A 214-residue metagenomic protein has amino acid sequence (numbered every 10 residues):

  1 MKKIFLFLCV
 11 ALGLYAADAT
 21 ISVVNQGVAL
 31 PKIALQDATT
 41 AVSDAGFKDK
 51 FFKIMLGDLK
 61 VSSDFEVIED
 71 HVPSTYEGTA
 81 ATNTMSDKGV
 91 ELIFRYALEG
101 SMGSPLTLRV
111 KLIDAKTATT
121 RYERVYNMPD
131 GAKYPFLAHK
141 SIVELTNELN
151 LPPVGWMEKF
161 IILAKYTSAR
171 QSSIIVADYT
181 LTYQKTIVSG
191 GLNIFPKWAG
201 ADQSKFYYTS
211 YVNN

Functional and structural regions predicted by a protein language model:
K3-G13: Sec-dependent N-terminal signal peptides
A19, A80-I142: Amphipathic beta-strand/beta-sheet edge segments enriched in Tyr/Trp
N25-N83: Short beta-strand->alpha-helix linker/helix-N-cap micro-motif that forms a surface specificity/interaction loop
R95, I161-K165, S204-T209: Residue position within the beta-strands of beta-propeller blades
M102-L108, S168-V176, N214: Structural motif
T117, T180-Y183, N213: Short coil turn/linker residues within repeat-based beta-strand modules
D178-I194: Multi-bladed beta-propeller domains
G190-T209: Conserved beta-propeller blade repeats
